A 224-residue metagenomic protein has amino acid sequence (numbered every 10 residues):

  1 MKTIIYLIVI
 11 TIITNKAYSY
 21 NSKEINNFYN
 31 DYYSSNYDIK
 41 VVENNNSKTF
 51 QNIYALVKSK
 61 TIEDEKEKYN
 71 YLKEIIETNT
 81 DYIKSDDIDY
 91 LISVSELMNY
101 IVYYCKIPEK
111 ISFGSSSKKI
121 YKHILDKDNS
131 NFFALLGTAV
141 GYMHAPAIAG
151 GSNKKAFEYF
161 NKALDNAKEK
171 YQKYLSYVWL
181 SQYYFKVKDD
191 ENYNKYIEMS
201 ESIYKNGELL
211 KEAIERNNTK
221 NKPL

Functional and structural regions predicted by a protein language model:
I4-I13: Sec-dependent N-terminal signal peptides
T14-N70: N-terminal leader/linker segments that initiate helical-solenoid repeat arrays
N26, E43-I62, K84-C105, S130-P146 (+1 more regions): Amphipathic alpha-helical repeat scaffolds of TPR domains
K58-N70, Y100-G114, H144-K154, V187-N192: Short coil/turn connectors between adjacent alpha-helices in alpha-solenoid helical repeat scaffolds
Y69, K73-I76, K118, L125 (+4 more regions): Tetratricopeptide repeat
N79, I83, Y121, D128 (+3 more regions): Alpha-helical junction/boundary sensor with strong preference for TPR arrays
I83, E109-F113, K127, A149-S152 (+2 more regions): Short coil/turn linker motifs that delimit alpha-helical repeat modules in TPR/alpha-solenoid proteins
Y174-W179, Y183-L224: Terminal, low-structured helical/coil segments at or just beyond the last alpha-helical repeat
